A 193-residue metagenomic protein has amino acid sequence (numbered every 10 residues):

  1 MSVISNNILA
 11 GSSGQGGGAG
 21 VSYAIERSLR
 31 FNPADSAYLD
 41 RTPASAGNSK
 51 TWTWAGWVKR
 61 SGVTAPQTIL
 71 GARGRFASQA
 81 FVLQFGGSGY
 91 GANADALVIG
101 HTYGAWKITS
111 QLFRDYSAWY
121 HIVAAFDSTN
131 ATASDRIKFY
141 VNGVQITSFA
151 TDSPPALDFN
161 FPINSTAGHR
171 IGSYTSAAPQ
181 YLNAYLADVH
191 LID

Functional and structural regions predicted by a protein language model:
M1-K50, G89-A105, S165-I171: Low-complexity, glycine/proline/serine-rich flexible segments
A34-D35, K59-A65, R75-F76, Y103 (+4 more regions): Acidic glycine-/aspartate-rich tracts in secreted/extracellular proteins
D35-V98, N130-A133: Extracellular glycan-recognition modules
W54-R60, I122-A124, I171, L186-L191: Short hydrophobic/aromatic patches on beta-strands that form ligand-binding or substrate-lining surfaces
G56, S117-S128, F139: Short tryptophan-centered beta-strand motifs in secreted/extracellular beta-sheet-rich domains of glycan-recognition
I99-H121, S176: Short, aromatic/His-centered strand-loop micro-motif at the edge of beta-sheets
S134-I137, V141-T166: Short, solvent-exposed beta-strand-to-loop segments that form ligand-recognition rims of beta-rich domains
P162-L186: Extracellular glycan-interaction patches encoded by glycine-rich segments
